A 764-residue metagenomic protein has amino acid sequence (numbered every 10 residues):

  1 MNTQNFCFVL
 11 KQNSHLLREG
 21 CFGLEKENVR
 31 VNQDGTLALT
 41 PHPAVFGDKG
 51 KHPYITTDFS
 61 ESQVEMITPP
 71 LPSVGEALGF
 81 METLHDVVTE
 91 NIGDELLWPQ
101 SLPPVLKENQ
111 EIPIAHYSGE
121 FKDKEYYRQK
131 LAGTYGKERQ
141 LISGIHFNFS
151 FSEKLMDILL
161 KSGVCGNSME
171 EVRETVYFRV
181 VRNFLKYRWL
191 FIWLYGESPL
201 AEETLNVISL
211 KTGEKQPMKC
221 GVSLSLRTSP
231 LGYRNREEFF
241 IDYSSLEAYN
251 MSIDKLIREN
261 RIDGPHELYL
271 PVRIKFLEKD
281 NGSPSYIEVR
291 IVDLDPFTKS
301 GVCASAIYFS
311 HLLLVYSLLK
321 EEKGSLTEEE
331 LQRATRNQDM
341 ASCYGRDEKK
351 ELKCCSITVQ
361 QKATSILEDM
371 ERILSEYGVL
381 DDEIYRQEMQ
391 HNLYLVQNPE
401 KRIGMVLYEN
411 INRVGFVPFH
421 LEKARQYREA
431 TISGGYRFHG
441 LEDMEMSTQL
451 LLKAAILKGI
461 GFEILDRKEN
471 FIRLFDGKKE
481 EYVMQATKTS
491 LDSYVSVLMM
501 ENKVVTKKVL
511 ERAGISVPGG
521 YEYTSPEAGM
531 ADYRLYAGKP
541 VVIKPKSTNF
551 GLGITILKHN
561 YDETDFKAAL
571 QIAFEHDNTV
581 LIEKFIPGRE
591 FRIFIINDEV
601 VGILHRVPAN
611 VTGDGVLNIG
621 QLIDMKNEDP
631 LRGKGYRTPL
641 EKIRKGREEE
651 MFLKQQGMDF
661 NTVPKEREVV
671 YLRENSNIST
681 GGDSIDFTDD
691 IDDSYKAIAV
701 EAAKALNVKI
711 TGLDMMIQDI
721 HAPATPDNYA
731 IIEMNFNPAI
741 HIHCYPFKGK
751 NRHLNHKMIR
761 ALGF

Functional and structural regions predicted by a protein language model:
M1-A132, R139-S143, C165, R179: Terminal catalytic/cofactor-binding subdomain
M1-A38, H42-I55, N337-L457: Sequence termini and other peripheral, non-core segments
V9-K11, L106, Y117-K137, L141 (+4 more regions): Loop-rich catalytic cores of soluble enzymes, especially ATP-dependent carboxylate-amine ligases and other
L97-L102, E329-L331, V580-K584, F591 (+1 more regions): A short glycine-rich, hydrophobically flanked beta-strand micro-motif that places a catalytic Asp/Glu for divalent metal
K255-L268, L313, I572, H576 (+1 more regions): A long amphipathic alpha-helix within ATP-dependent nucleotide-binding catalytic cores
I432-E501, V505-K508: ATP-binding N-terminal substructure of ATP-dependent carboxylate-amine bond-forming enzymes
R473, Y482-R644, D693: Active-site nucleotide/adenylate-binding loops and adjacent lid/helix of ATP-dependent enzymes
L653, I678-D690, K704-V708, I717-F764: C-terminal active-site "lid" helix and adjoining low-complexity regulatory extension at the edge of ATP-using catalytic
